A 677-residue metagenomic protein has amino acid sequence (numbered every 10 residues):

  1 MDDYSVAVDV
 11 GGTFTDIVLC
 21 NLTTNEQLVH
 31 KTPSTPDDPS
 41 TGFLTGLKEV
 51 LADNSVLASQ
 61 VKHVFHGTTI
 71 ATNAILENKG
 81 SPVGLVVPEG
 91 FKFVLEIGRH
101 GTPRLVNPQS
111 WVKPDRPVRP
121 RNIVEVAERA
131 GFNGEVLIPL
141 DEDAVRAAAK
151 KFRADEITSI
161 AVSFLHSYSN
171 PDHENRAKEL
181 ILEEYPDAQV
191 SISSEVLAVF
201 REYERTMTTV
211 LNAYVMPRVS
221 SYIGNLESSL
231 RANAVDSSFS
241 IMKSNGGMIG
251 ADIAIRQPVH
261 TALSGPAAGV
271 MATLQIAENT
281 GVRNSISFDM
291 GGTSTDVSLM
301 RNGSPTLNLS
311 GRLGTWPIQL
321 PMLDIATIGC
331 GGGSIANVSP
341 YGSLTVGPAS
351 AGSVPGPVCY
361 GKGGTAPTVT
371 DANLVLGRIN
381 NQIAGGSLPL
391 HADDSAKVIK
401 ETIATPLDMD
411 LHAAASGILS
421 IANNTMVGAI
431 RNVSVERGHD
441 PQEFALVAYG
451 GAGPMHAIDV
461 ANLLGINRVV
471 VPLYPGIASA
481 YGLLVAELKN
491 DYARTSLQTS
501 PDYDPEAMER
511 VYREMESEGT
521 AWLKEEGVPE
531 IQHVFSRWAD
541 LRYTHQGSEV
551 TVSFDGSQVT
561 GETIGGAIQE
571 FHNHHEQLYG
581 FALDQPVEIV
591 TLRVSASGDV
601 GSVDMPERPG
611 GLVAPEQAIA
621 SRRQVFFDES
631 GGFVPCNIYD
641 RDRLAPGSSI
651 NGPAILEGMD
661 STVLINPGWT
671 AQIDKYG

Functional and structural regions predicted by a protein language model:
M1-G84, G131, I138-I160, E174-S193 (+9 more regions): N-terminal glycine/serine-rich phosphate-binding loop of ATP-dependent small-molecule kinases, especially carbohydrate
A7-V10, F14-V18, E26-V29, P33-D37 (+8 more regions): Conserved phosphate-binding loops in N-terminal lobes of ATP-dependent enzymes of the actin/Hsp70/sugar-kinase
I17, H30-D37, G84-G90, A251-D252 (+3 more regions): Glycine-rich phosphate-binding loop of actin/hexokinase-like ATP-binding domains
N21-T24, K79, E89, N245 (+7 more regions): Short acidic-glycine loop/turn motifs at beta-strand connectors
D143-K151, V282, G292, G331 (+7 more regions): C-terminal, non-catalytic interaction/recognition modules in large multi-subunit enzymes and RNPs
S159, S163-T209, A213, I383 (+4 more regions): Terminal amphipathic helices with adjacent charged low-complexity linkers/tails
S163-H173, K243-G247, I421-T425, F444-D459: Glycine-rich phosphate-binding loops at beta-strand->alpha-helix junctions
L230-N279, G519-Q558: Charge-patterned, long linear interaction tracts outside catalytic cores
